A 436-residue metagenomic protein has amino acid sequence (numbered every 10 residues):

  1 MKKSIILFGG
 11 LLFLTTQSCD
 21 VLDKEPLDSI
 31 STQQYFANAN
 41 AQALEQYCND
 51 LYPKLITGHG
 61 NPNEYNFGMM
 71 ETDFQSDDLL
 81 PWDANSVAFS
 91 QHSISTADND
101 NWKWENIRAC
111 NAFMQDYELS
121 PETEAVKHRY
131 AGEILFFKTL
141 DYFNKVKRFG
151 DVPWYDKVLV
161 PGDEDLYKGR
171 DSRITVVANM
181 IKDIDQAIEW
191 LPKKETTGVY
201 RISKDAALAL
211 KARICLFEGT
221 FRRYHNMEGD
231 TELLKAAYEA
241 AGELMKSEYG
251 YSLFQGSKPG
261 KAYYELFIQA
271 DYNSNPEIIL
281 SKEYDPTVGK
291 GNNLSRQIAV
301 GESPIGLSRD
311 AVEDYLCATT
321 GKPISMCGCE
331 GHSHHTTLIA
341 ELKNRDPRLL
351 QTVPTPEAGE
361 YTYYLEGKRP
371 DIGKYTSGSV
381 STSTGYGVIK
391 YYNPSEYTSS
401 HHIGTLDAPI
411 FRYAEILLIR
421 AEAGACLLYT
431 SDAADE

Functional and structural regions predicted by a protein language model:
M1-S29: Bacterial Sec-dependent N-terminal signal peptides
S4, L14, P121-L135, K235-E243 (+1 more regions): Secondary-structure transition into beta-strands, especially the periplasmic turns and strand N-termini that construct
C19-W82, I184-I188, R201-L208, R213-G373: An aromatic- and glycine-enriched ligand-binding surface/loop that stacks and positions planar moieties
D28-T32, Q91-H92, K157-E164: Short linear capping/connector segments at secondary-structure termini
F36, A41-H59, L80-F149, D165-A178 (+5 more regions): Conserved, well-structured interaction surfaces
V146-K147, P153, F217-N226, L428: Short coil/turn linking the two alpha-helices of tandem helical-hairpin repeats
T352, R369-N393: Catalytic cores of enzymes that engage adenine nucleotides and/or redox cofactors via long glycine-rich, Lys/Arg/His
Y429-D435: Conserved small/polar residues in nucleotide/adenosyl-binding loops
